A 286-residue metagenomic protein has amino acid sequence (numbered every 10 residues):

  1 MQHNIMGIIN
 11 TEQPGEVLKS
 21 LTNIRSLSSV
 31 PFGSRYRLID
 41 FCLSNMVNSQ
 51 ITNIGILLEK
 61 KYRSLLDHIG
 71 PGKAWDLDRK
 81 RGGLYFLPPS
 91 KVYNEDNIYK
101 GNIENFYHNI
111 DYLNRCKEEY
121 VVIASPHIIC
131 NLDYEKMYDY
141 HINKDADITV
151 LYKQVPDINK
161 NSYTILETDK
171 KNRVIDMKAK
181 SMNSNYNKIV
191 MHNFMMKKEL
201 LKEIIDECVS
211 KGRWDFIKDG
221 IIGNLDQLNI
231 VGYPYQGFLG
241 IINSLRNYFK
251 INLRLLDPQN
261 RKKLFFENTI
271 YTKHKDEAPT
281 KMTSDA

Functional and structural regions predicted by a protein language model:
M1-G33, S44, S49-I51: N-terminal nucleotide-binding beta1-loop-alpha1 segment
M1-Q13, L21, E199, E207-A286: Left-handed beta-helix
N45-V47, E135, E207, L225: Catalytic cores of nucleotide-enabled group-transfer and carboxylate-activating enzymes in metabolic and assembly-line
D67, A74-K117: Short phosphate-binding loop-to-helix
V121: Short aromatic/hydrophobic "clamp" motif used to bind/position activated sugar donors
A124-S125: Active-site acidic Asp-centered loop
I129-L201: Conserved core of the sugar-phosphate nucleotidyltransferase
